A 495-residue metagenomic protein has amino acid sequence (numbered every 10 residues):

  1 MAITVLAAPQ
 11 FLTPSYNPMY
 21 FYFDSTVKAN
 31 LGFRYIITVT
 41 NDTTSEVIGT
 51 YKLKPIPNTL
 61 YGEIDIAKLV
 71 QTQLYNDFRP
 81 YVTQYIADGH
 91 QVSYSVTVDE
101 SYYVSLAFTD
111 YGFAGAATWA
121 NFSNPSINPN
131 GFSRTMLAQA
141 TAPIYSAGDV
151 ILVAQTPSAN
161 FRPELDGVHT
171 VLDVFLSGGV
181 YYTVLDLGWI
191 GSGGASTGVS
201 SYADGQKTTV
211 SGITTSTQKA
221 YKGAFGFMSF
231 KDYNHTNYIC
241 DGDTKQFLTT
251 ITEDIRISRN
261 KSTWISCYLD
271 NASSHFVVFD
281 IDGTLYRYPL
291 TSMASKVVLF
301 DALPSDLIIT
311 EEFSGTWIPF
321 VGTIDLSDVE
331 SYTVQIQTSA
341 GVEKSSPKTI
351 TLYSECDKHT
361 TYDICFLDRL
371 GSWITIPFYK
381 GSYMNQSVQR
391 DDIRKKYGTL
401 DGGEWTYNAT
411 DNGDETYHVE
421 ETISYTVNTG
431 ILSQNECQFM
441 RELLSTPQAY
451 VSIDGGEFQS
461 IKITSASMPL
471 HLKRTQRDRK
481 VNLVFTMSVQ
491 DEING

Functional and structural regions predicted by a protein language model:
M1-N124, A203-C356: Preference for solvent-exposed, low-hydrophobicity sequence contexts
A2, Q10-F11, N17, D77-Y81 (+3 more regions): Extracellular/virion structural assembly segments
L6, T40, T97-D99, N128 (+11 more regions): A structural detector for beta-sheet-dominated domains
S25-T26, A140-I144, L172-V174, S266-C267 (+2 more regions): Short linear motifs in intrinsically disordered
I36, L137, V150-L152, W264-S266 (+3 more regions): Beta-strand secondary-structure signal
S45-E46, S105, A142-A147, W189-S196 (+6 more regions): Short, surface-exposed beta-strand/loop "edge" segments at domain boundaries and coil↔beta transitions
G112, D149, P163, A203 (+2 more regions): Surface-exposed flexible segments
A117-T214: Small/polar beta-strand repeat architecture
